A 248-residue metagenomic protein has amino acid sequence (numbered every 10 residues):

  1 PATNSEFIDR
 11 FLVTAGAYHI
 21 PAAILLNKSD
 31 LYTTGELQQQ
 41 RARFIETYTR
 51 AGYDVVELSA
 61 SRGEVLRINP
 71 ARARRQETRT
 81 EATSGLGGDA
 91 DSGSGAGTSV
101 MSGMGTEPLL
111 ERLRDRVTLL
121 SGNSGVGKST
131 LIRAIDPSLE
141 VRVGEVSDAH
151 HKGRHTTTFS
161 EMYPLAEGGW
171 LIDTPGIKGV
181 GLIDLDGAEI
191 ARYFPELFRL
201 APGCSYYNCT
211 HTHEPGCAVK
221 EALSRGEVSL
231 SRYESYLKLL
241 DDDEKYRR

Functional and structural regions predicted by a protein language model:
P1-F7, Y32-G35: Conserved Switch II/interswitch segment of TRAFAC-class P-loop GTPases
E6, T14, P21-A22, S29 (+6 more regions): Helix-rich effector regions associated with P-loop NTPase G domains
L12, G16, T49: Anion (oxyanion) recognition and catalysis
T34-R75, G95-N123: Canonical P-loop GTPase G-domain recognition
G127: Conserved glycine(s) of the Walker
T130-E140: A conserved segment at the C-terminal end of the G1
